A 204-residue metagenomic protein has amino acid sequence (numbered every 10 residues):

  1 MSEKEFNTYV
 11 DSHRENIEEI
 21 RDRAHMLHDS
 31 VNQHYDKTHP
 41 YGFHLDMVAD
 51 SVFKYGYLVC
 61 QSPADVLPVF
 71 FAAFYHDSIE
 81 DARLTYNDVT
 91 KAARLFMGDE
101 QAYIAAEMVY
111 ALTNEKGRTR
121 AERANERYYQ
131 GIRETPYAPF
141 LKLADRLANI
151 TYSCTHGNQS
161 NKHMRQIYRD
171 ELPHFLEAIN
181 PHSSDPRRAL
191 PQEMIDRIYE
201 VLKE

Functional and structural regions predicted by a protein language model:
M1-E204: Active-site helical microenvironments for divalent-metal-assisted chemistry
